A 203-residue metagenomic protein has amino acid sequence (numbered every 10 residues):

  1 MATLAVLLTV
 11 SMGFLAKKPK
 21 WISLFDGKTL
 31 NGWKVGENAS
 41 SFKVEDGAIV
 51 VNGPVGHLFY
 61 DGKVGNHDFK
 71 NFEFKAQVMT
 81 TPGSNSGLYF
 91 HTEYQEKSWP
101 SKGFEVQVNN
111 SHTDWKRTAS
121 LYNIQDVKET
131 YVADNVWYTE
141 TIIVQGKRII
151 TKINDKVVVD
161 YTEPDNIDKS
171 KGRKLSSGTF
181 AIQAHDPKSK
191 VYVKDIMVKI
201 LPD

Functional and structural regions predicted by a protein language model:
M1-K18: Bacterial Sec-dependent N-terminal signal peptides
F14-D203: Carbohydrate-interacting regions of secretory-pathway proteins
